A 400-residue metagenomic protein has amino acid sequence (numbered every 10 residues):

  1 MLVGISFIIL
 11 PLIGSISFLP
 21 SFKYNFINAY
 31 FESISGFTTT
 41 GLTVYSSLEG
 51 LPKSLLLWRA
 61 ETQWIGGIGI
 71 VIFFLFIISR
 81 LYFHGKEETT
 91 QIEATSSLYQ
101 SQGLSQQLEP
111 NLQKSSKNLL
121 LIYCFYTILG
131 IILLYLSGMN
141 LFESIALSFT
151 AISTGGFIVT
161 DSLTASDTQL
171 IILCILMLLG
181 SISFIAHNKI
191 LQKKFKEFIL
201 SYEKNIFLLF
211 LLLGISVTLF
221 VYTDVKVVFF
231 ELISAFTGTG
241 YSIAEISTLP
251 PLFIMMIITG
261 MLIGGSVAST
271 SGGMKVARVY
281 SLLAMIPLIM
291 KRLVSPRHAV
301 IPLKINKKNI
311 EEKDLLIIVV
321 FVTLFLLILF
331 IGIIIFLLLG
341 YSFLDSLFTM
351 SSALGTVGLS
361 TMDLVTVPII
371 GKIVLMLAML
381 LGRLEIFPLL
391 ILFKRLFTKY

Functional and structural regions predicted by a protein language model:
M1-Y400: Membrane-proximal intracellular helices of multi-pass ion channels
